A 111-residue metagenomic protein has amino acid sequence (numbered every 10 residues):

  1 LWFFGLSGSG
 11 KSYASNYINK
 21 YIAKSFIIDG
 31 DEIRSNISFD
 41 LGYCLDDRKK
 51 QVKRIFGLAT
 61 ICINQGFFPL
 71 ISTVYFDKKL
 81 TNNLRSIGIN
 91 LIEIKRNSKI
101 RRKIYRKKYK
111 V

Functional and structural regions predicted by a protein language model:
F3: Hydrophobic anchor at the beta1->P-loop junction of P-loop NTPases
L6-S7, S12: The conserved Walker
S12-T60: Conserved substrate/cofactor phosphate-moiety recognition/catalytic segment in nucleotide-dependent phosphotransferases
I18, L41-Y43, N83-I87, R106-K108: Short, glycine/charged-enriched secondary-structure capping and boundary segments
S38, T81, R102: A short local structural element in Rossmann-fold oxidoreductases
C44-L91, K95-S98: Glycine-rich phosphate-binding loop used to anchor ATP phosphates in small-molecule kinases, encompassing both
K95-V111: Small-molecule kinase domains that catalyze NTP-dependent phosphoryl transfer to phosphate-bearing small molecules
